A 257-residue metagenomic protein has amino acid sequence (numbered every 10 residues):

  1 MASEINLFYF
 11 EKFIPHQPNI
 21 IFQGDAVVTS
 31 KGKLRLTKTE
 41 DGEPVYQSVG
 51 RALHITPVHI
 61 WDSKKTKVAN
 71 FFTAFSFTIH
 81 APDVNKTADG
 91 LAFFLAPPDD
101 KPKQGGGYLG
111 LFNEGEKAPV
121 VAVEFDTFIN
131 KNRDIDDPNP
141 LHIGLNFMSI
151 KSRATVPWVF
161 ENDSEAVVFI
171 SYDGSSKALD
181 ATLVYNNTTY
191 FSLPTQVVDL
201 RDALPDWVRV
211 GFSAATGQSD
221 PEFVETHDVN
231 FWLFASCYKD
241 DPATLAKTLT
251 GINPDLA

Functional and structural regions predicted by a protein language model:
M1-A257: Polar, low-complexity loop segments and adjacent catalytic/binding residues used for recognizing and processing sugar
